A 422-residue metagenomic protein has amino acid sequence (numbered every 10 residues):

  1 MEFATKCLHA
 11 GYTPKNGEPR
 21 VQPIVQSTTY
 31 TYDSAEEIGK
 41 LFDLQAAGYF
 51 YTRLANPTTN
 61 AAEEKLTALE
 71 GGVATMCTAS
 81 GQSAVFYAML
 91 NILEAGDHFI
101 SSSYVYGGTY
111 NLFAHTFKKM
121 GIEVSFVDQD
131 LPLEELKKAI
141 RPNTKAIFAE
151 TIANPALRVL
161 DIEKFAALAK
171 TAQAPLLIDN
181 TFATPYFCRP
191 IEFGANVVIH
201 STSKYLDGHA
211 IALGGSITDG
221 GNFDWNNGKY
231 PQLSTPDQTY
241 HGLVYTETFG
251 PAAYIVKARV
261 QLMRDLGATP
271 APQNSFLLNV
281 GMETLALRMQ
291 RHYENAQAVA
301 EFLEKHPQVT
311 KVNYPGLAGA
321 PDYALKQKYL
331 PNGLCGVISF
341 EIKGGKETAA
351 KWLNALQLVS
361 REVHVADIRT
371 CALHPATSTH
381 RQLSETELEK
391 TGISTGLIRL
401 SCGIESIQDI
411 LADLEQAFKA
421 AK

Functional and structural regions predicted by a protein language model:
M1-A46: N-terminal glycine-rich, Lys/His-bearing helix-loop that initiates the first secondary-structure elements of many
A4-T13, T75-K305: Conserved PLP-enzyme active-site core in the AAT-like
G11-Y12, Q26-Y32, G221-N222, M282-T284 (+6 more regions): Glycine-rich beta-alpha junction loops
S34-F86, G108-T116: Conserved N-terminal alpha-helix of the aminotransferase class I/II PLP-enzyme fold
G71, N143, Q308-K311, L358 (+1 more regions): Glycine-centered tight turns that cap/initiate beta-strands
A114-H115, E123-S125, K138, P142-K145 (+4 more regions): PLP-dependent enzyme catalytic core of the Aspartate aminotransferase-like
L266-T269, Q273-S275, V280, T284 (+3 more regions): Conserved small-domain helix->loop->beta segment predominantly found in fold-type I
